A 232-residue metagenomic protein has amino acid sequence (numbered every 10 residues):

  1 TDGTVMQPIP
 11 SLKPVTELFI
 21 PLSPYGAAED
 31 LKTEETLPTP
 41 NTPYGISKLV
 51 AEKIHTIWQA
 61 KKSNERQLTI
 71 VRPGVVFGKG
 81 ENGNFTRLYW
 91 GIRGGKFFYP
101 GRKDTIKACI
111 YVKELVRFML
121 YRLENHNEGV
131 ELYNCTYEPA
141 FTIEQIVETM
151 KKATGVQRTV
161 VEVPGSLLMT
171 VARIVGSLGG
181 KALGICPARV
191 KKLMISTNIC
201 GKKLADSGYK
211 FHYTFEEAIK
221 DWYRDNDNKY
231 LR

Functional and structural regions predicted by a protein language model:
T1, N41-E52, V75-G78, T105-I110 (+2 more regions): Short-chain dehydrogenase/reductase
T4-P43, N64-R66: Conserved Rossmann-fold NAD(P)-dependent oxidoreductase catalytic core, especially the SDR/UDP-sugar
P24-Y25, R66-R87: Flexible, glycine-rich beta-alpha linker
N41-T69: Active-site Tyr-X1-5-Lys
E81-R87, G101-E124, V130-N134: Substrate-positioning beta->alpha
V112, E148, A172-K210: Conserved C-terminal active-site "lid" loop/helix of NAD(P)H-dependent oxidoreductases that clamps the redox cofactor
Y121-I185, K220-R224, K229-R232: Mid/C-terminal beta-alpha module of Rossmann-like enzyme folds, strongest in SDR-family dehydrogenases/epimerases
I199-G201, A205-D206, K210-R232: Amphipathic terminal alpha-helices
